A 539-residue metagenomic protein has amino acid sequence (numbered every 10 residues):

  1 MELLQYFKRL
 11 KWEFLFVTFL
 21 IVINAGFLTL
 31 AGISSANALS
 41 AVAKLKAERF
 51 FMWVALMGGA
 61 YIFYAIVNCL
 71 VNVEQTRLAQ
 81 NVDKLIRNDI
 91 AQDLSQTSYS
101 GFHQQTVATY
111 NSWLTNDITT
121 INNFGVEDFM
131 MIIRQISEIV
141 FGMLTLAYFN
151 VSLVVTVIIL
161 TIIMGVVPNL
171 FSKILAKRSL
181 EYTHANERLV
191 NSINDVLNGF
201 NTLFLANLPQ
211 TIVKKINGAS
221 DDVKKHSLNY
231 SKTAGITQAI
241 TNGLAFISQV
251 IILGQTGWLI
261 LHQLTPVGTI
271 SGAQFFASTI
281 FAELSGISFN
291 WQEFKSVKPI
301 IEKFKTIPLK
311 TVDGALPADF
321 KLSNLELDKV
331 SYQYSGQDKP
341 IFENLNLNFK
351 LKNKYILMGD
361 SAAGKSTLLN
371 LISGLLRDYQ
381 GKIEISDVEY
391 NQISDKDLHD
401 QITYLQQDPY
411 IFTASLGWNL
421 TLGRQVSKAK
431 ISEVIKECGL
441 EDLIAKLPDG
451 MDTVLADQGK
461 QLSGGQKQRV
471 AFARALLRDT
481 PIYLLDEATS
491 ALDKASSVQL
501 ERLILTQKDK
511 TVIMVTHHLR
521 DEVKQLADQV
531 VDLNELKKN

Functional and structural regions predicted by a protein language model:
K8-K11, Y99-S100, N116-G125, F129 (+5 more regions): An intracellular "coupling" helix at the cytosolic face of ABC transporter transmembrane type-1 domains
R9, E13-N24, W53, M57-A60 (+3 more regions): Transmembrane helices of ABC transporter permease
W12-A31, V42-D83, G268, G272: Transmembrane-helix motif of ABC transporter permease domains
L28-A36, A60-V107, N111, T115 (+7 more regions): Juxtamembrane helix-loop junctions of ABC transporter transmembrane domains
L56-N68, T161-G165, A234-S248, G254-Q255 (+1 more regions): Hydrophobic alpha-helical segments in the permease module
N88, K382, Q392, G417-D457 (+1 more regions): ABC ATPase nucleotide-binding domain helical subdomain, centered on the C-loop/LSGGQ "ABC signature"
L208, A273, T279-I307: Cytosolic ends of transmembrane helices, especially the final helix of ABC transmembrane type-1 domains
S373: Helix-to-loop junction immediately C-terminal to a conserved catalytic motif
